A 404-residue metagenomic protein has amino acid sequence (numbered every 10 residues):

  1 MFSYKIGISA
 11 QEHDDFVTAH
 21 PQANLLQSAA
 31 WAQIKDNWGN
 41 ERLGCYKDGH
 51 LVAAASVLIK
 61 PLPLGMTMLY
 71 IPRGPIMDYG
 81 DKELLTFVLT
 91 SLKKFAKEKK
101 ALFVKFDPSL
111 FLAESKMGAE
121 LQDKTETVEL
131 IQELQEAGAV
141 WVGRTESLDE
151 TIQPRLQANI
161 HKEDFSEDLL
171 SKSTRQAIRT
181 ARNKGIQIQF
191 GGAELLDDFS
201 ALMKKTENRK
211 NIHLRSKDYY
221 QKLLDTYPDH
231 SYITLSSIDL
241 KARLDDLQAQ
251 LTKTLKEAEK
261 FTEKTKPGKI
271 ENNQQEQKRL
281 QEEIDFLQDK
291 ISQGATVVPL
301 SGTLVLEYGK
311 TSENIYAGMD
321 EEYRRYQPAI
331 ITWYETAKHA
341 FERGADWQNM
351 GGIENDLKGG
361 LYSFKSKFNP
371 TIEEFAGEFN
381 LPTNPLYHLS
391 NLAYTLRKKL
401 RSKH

Functional and structural regions predicted by a protein language model:
M1-S3: Extreme N-terminal starter segment of soluble prokaryotic enzymes
K5-G65, A113, M117, G138-T151 (+1 more regions): A conserved beta-strand-loop-helix scaffold within acyl/acetyltransferase catalytic domains
D15, Q33, E41, I291-S292 (+1 more regions): C-terminal catalytic domain of photolyase/cryptochrome flavoproteins, centering on the FAD-binding pocket
L43, V104, A158, T234 (+2 more regions): Well-ordered beta-strand positions enriched in small/hydrophobic/aromatic, beta-favoring residues
G65-E150, A295-S301, L306-K367: Acyl-donor binding region in acyl/amide transferases
L102-V104, L202, T234-S236, Q348-M350 (+1 more regions): A general structural signal for short secondary-structure boundary/capping elements
G118-D123, L156-N159, K205-T206, S363-F364 (+1 more regions): Short low-complexity, flexible loop/linker segments enriched in glycine and/or proline with clustered acidic
N208, F341, T371-E373: Bacterial peptidoglycan biogenesis and beta-lactam-recognition machinery
